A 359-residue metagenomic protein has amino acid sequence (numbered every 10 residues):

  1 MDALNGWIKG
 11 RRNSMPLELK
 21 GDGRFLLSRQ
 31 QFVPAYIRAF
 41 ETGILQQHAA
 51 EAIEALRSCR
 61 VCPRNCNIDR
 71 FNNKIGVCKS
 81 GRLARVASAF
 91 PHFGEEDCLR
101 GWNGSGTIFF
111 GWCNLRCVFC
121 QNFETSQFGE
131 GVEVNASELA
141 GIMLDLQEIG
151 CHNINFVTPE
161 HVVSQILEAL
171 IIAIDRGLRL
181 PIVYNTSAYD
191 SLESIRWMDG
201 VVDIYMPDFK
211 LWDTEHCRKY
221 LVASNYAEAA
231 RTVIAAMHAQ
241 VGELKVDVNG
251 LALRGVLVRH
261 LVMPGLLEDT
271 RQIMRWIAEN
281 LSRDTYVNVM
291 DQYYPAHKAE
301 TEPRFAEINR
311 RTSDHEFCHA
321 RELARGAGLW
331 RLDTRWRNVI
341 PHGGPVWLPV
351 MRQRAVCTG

Functional and structural regions predicted by a protein language model:
M1-K74, G242-G359: Auxiliary Fe-S-binding modules of radical SAM enzymes
C78-Y205, T214: Conserved Radical SAM active-site core
G106, I154, I182-Y184, Y205-P207 (+3 more regions): Hydrophobic faces of well-ordered beta-strands that scaffold small-molecule active sites in alpha/beta enzyme cores
F110, T158-E160, Y184-A188, F209 (+3 more regions): A cross-domain feature marking catalytic cores of carbohydrate-active enzymes and several ubiquitous metabolic/repair
E124-E138, T158-E168, A173-I174, D190-S191 (+3 more regions): Conserved non-cysteine loop/helix-boundary elements of the Radical SAM core domain that shape
Q147, I174, D199, H238 (+2 more regions): N-terminal cationic-hydrophobic initiation segments that often serve targeting/anchoring roles
L170-I171, M198, L221-A223, V346-R352: Short low-complexity, flexible loop/linker segments enriched in glycine and/or proline with clustered acidic
D199-T214, D284-Y293: Non-cysteine beta-strand/loop elements that form the S-adenosyl-L-methionine
